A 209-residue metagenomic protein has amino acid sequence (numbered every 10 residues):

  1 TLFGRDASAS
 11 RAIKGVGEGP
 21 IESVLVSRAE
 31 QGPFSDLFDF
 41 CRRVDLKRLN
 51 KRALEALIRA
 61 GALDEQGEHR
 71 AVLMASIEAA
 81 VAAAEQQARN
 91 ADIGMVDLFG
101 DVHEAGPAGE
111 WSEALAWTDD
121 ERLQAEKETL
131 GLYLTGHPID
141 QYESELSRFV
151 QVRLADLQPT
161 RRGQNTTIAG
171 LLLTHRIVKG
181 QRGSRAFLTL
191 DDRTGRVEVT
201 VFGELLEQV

Functional and structural regions predicted by a protein language model:
T1-R161: Sliding clamp-binding short linear motifs that recruit DNA-associated proteins to replication/repair hubs
K51, G67-E68, P138-V209: Single-stranded nucleic-acid-binding OB-fold domains
